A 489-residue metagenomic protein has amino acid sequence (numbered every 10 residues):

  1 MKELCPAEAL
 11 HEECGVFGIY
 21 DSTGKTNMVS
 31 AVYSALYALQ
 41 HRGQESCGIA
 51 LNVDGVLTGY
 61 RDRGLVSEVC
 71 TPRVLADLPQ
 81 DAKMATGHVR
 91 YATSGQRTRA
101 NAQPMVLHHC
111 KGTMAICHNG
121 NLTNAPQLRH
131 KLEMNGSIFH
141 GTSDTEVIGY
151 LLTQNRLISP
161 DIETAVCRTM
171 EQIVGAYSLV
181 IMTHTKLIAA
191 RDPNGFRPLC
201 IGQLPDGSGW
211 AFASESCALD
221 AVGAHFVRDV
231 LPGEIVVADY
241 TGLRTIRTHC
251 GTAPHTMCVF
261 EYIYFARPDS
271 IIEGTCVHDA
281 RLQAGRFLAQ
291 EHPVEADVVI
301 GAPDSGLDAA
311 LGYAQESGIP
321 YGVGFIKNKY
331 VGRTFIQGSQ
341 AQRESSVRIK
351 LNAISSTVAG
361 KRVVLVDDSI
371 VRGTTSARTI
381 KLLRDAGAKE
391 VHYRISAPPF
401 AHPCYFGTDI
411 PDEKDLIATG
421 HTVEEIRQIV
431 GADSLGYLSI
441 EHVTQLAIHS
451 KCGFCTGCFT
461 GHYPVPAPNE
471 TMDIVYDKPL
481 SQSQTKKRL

Functional and structural regions predicted by a protein language model:
M1-P232, V237-A296, A302, E390: Conserved short alpha-helical segments that host acidic/polar catalytic motifs at enzyme active sites
T93-S94, N124, I188, F196-R197 (+7 more regions): Flexible loop/turn segments at secondary-structure boundaries
S137, I158, P293-D297, Q315-G322 (+2 more regions): Secondary-structure transition/capping motifs at alpha-helix termini and the adjoining loop/turn into the next element
G141, E146-G149, Y321-G332, R427-A447: A conserved beta-strand->alpha-helix junction
M170, T185, G223-D229, K381-L489: PRPP-dependent phosphoribosyltransferase catalytic core
V299, G306-Y313, S317, Y321 (+2 more regions): Extended, hydrophobic alpha-helical segments in both membrane/secreted and soluble proteins
G318-V363, T374, A401-G407, P411: Short, glycine/charge-rich flexible loops or terminal/linker lids adjacent to PRPP-binding catalytic cores
